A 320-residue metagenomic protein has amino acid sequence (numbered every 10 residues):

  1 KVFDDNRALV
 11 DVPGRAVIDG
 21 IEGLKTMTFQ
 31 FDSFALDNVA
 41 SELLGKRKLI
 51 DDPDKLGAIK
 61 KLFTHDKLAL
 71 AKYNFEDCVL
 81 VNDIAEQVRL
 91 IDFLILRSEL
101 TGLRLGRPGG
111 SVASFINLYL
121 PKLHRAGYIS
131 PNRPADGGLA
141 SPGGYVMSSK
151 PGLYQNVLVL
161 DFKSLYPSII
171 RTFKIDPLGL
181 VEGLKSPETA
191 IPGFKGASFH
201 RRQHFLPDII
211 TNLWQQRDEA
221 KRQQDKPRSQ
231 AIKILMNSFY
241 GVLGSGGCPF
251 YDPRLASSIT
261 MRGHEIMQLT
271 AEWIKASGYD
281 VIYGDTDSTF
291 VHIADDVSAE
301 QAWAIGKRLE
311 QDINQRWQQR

Functional and structural regions predicted by a protein language model:
K1-C78: Active-site-proximal helix-loop-helix substrate-binding element of RNase H-like nuclease domains
V2-D4, L24, S141-V146, K150-P151 (+1 more regions): Short alpha-helical segments and helix-capping/turn motifs at coil-helix boundaries
G14, N156, Y279-D280: The start of beta-strands in P-loop NTPase/AAA+ ATPase cores
V17-D19, A35, K48-D52, D83 (+3 more regions): A structural signal for short, well-ordered beta-strand segments and their strand-loop junctions that often border
L44-K48, L90, Y128, I175 (+1 more regions): Short aromatic/hydrophobic-glycine micro-motifs
G57-F173, K226-E265, L269-W273, Y283 (+1 more regions): Common nucleic-acid-contacting/processivity interface regions adjacent to the catalytic cores of nucleic-acid enzymes
F162-R320: Conserved catalytic core of nucleic-acid polymerases
